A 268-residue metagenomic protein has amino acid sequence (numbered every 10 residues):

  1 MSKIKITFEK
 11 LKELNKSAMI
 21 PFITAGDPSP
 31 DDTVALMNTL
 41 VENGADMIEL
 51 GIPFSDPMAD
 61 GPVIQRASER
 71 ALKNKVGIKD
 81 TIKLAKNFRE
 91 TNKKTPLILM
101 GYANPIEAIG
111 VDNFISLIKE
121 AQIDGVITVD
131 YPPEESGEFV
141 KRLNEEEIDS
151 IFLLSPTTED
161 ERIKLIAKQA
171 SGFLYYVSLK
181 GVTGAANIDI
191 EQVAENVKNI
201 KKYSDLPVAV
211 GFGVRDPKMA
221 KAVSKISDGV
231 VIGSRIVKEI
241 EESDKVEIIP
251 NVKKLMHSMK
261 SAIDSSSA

Functional and structural regions predicted by a protein language model:
M1-L11, F54-R66, V76-K86, I106-D112 (+5 more regions): Active-site-adjacent beta->alpha loops and helix N-cap segments on the catalytic face of soluble alpha/beta enzymes
M19-I23, I48-L50, L97-G101, V126-T128 (+4 more regions): Hydrophobic faces of well-ordered beta-strands that scaffold small-molecule active sites in alpha/beta enzyme cores
P21, L40, G51, I118 (+3 more regions): Conserved, mostly hydrophobic/aromatic
T24-S29, M100-A108, P132-P133, L154-T158 (+1 more regions): Glycine-rich beta-to-alpha transition loops that act as phosphate-gripper elements at the mouths of alpha/beta enzyme
P30-L40, T158-K168, V210, V214-V230: Catalytic cores of alpha/beta
A45-D56, G125-I127, Y176-G184, G213-V214 (+1 more regions): Glycine-rich phosphate-binding active-site loops on the catalytic face of alpha/beta enzymes
P62-I98, K141-S155, E191-V208, N251-A268: Alpha-helix-loop-beta-strand connector modules within alpha/beta enzyme cores
K198-L206, R215-K221, K225, V230-A268: Alpha/beta catalytic cores of nucleotide-metabolism and tRNA/nucleoside-modifying enzymes
